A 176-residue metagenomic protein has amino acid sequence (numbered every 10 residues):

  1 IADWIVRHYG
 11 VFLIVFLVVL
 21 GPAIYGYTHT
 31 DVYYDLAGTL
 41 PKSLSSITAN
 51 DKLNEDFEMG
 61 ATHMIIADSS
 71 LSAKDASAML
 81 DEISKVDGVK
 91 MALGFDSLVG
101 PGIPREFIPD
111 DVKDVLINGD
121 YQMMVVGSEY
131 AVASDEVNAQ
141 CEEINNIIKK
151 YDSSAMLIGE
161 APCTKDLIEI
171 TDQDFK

Functional and structural regions predicted by a protein language model:
I1-D35: Signature of alpha-helical transmembrane segments and their immediate interfacial
D31-K176: Structured non-transmembrane domains adjacent to transmembrane bundles in polytopic membrane proteins
